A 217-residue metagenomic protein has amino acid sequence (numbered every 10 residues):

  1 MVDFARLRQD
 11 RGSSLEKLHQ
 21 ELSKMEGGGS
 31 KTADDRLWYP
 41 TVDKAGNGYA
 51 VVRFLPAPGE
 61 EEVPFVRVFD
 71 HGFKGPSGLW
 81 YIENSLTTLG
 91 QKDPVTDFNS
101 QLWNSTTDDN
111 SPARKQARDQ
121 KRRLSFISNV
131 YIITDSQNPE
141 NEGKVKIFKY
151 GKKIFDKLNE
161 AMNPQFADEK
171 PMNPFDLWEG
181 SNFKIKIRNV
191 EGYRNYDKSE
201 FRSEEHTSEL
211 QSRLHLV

Functional and structural regions predicted by a protein language model:
V2-P174: OB-fold ssDNA-binding interfaces and closely related basic DNA-contact patches used across DNA replication/repair
F175-R188: Elongated alpha-helical scaffolds
K186-K198, R202-E204: Short, charged beta-turn/beta-strand-edge "cap" motif at the junction between a beta-strand and an adjacent loop
E205-V217: Single conserved hydrophobic/aromatic residue that forms the stacking wall/gate of nucleotide- or nucleobase-binding
